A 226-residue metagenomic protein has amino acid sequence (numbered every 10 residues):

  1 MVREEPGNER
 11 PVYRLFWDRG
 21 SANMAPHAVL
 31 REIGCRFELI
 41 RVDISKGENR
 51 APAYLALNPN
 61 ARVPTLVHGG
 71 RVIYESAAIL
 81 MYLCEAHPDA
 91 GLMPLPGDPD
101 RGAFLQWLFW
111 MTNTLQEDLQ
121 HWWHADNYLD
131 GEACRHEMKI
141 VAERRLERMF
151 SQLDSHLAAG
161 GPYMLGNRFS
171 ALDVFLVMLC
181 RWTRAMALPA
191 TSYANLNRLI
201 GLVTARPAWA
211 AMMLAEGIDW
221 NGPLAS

Functional and structural regions predicted by a protein language model:
M1-I140: GST-like domain detector, emphasizing the conserved glutathione-binding G-site in the N-terminal thioredoxin-like
I44-S45, N197, G217: Conserved beta-strand edge residues that scaffold enzyme active sites
G47, I200, W220-N221: Generic structural signal for helix capping and beta-alpha/helix-loop junctions
A56, A205, L214: Phosphate-coordinating loops and pocket residues in cytosolic domains that bind phosphorylated ligands
A78, N195, A208: Residue-level recognition of oxygen-bearing side chains
C84, L179-C180, M213: Active-site-flanking alpha-helical
M111-A205: GST-like fold's C-terminal all-alpha helical module
W209-S226: Terminal-tail/helix-coil boundary detector
